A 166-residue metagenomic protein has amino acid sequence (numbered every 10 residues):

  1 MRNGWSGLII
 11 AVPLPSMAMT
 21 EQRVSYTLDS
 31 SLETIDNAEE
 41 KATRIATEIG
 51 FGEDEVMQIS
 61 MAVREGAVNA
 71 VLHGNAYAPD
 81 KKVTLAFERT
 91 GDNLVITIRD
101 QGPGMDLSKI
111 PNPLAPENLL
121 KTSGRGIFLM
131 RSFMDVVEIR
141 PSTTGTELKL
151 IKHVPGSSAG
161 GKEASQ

Functional and structural regions predicted by a protein language model:
R2-S25, V71-Q166: Conserved beta-strand-loop-beta-strand hairpin that lines the nucleotide-binding pocket of ATP/GTP-utilizing enzymes
V24-N37: STAS-typified acidic loop motif
S30, F51-D54, A78, R89: Structural signature of the histidine kinase catalytic ATP-binding subdomain
D36, S60, R131: A cross-family signal for key residues in well-ordered alpha-helices that form functional helical elements
E40-R64, L119-T122: Conserved short strand/loop->alpha-helix "switch" segment adjacent to the catalytic nucleotide/phosphoryl-transfer site
E65, N69: Conserved polar catalytic motif of the HATPase_c/GHKL fold
